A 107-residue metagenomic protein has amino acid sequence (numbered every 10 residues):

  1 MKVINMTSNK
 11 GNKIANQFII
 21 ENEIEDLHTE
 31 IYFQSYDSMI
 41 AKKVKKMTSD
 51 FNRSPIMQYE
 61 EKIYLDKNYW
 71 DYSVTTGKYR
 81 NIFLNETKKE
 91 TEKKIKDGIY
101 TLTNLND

Functional and structural regions predicted by a protein language model:
M1-D107: Terminal leader/tail segments of proteins
